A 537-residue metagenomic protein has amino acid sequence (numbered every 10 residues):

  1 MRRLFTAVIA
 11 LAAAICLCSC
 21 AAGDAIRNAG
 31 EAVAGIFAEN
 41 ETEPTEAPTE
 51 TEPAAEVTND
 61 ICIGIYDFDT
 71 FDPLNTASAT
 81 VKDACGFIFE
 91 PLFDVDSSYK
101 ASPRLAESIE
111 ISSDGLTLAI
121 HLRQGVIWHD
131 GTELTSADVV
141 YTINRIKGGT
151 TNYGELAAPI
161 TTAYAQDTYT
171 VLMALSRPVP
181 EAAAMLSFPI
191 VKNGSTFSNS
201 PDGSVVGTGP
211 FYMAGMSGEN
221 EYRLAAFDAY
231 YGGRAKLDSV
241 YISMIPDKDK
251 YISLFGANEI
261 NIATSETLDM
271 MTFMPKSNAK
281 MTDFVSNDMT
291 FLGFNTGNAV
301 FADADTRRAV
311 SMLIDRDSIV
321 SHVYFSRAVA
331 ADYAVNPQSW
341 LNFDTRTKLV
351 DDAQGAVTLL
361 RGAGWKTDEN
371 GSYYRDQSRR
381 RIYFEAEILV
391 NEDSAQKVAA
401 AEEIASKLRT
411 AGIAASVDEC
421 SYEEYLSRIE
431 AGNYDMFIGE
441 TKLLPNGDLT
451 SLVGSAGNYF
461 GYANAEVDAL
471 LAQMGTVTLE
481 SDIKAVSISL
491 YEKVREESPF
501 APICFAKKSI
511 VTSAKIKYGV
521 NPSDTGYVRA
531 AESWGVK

Functional and structural regions predicted by a protein language model:
G64-S113, N144, V206-G207: N-terminal lobe/hinge region of extracytoplasmic solute-binding protein
I65-D83, L105-A106, T132, A182-V191 (+2 more regions): A structural "hinge/loop" feature
A79, A184-A235, S239, D247-D249 (+1 more regions): Gly/Pro-rich hinge or "lid" segments in bacterial periplasmic/extracellular proteins
E107-T150, V300: Aromatic- and charge-enriched surface segment that lines or borders ligand/interaction sites
E110, D114, G154-T196: Surface-exposed binding/hinge segments that line and control ligand-binding clefts or catalytic entry sites
N199, D228-F273, A414-S416: Ligand-site clamp/hinge motif
A302-A405: Append "and occasionally in soluble cytosolic enzymes with long acidic Gly/Pro-rich linkers
L313-F343, Q396-A405, I429-K537: Detector for C-terminal structural segments
